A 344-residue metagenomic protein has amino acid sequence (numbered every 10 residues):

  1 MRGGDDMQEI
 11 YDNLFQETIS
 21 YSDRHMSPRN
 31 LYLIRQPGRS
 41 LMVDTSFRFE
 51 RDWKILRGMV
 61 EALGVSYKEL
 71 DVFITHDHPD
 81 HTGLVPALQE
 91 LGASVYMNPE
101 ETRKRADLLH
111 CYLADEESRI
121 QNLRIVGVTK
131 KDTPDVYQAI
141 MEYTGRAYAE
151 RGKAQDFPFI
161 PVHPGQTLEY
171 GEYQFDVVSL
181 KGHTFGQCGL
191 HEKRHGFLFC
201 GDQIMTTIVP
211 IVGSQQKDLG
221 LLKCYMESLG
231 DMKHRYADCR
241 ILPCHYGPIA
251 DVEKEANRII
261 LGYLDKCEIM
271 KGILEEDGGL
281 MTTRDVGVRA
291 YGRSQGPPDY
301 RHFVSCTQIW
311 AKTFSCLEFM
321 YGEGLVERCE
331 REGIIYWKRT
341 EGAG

Functional and structural regions predicted by a protein language model:
M1-D6: Short, Lys/Arg-enriched N-terminal segments with co-localized hydrophobic residues within the first ~10-30 amino acids
Q8-L63, L190-T206: Conserved beta-strand hairpin/beta-sheet module of binuclear metal-dependent hydrolase folds, prominently
R24-M26, I160-V162, K181-T184: A short catalytic or substrate-binding loop motif that flags glycine-/basic-rich loops and adjacent residues that bind
S40, F47-F49, Y148-R151, Q174-C267: Metallo-beta-lactamase
R48-D52, E61-L168: Active-site HxH/HxHxD metal-binding segment of metal-dependent hydrolases
I55, L63, D77, H81-T82 (+1 more regions): Active-site/pore-lining binding-face segments in mid-to-C-terminal subdomains
T75-H81, H183, Q187, H245 (+1 more regions): Histidine-centered divalent metal-coordination motifs
I269, I273-G344: C-terminal regulatory/interaction regions
